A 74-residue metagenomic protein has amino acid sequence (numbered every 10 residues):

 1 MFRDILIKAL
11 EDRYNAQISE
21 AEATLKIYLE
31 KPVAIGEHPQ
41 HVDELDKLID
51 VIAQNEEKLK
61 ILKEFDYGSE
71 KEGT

Functional and structural regions predicted by a protein language model:
M1-T74: Extended, charge-rich alpha-helical interface modules
